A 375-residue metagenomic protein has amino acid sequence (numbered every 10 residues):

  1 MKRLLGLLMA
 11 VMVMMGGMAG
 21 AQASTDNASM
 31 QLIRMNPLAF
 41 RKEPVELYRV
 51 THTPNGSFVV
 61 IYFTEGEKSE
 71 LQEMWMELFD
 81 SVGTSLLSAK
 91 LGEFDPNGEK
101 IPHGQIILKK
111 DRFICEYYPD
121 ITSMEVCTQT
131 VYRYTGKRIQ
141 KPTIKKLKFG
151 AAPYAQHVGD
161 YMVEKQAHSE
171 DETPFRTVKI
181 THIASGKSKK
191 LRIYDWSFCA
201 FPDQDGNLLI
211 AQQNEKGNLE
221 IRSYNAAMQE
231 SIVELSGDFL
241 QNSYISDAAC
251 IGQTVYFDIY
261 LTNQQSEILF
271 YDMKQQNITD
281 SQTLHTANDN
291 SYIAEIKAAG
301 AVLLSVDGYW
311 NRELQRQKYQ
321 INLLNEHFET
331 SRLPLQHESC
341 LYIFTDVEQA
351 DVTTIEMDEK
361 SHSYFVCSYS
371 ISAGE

Functional and structural regions predicted by a protein language model:
M1-L4: Positively charged n-region of N-terminal signal peptides that target proteins for export
L8-G16: Bacterial N-terminal signal peptides
S24-F40, M74-G92, S123-L147, E172-R192 (+4 more regions): Surface-exposed loop/turn elements that mediate protein-protein interactions on large endomembrane-trafficking
F40-G66: Beta-strand-rich domains and repeat architectures in extracellular enzymes and scaffolds, especially beta-propellers
P44-H52, P96-K109, K146-G159, I193-D203 (+3 more regions): Repeated scaffold domains used in trafficking and secretory/extracellular systems, primarily beta-propellers
G56-T64, I107-D120, G159-H168, G206-Q213 (+3 more regions): Short beta-strand elements that form the blades of beta-propeller/WD-repeat-like and other beta-sheet-rich scaffold
D289-Y319: Loop/turn-rich, solvent-exposed surfaces of beta-rich toroidal or solenoidal domains
I343-E375: Blade-level signature of beta-propeller repeat domains, shared across WD40, Kelch, NHL, RCC1 and BNR/Asp-box propellers
